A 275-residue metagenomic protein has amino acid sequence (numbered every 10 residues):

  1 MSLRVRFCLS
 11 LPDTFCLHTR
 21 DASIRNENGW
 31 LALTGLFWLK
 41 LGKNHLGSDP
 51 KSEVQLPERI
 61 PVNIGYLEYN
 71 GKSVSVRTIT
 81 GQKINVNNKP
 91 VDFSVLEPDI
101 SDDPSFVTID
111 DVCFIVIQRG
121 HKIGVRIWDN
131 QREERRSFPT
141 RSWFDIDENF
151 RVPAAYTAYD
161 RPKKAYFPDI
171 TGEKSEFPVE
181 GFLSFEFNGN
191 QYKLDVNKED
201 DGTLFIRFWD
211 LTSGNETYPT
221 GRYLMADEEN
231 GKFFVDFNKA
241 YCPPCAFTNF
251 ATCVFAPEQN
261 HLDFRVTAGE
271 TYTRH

Functional and structural regions predicted by a protein language model:
L33, W38-V107, M225-N230: Forkhead-associated
I64-Y69, V112-Q118, A154, Y192-V196: Broad, structure-driven detector of short, well-ordered beta-strand segments within folded domains
V95, C113-F114, R141, F182 (+2 more regions): Beta-strand-rich interaction surfaces with strong enrichment in secreted/lumenal proteins
T108-S175: Surface-exposed beta-loop interaction hotspot
S184-E228: Acidic/His-leaning functional-site neighborhoods
K232, N238-H275: Extended, aromatic/histidine-rich regions of cofactor-dependent oxidoreductases associated with respiratory
